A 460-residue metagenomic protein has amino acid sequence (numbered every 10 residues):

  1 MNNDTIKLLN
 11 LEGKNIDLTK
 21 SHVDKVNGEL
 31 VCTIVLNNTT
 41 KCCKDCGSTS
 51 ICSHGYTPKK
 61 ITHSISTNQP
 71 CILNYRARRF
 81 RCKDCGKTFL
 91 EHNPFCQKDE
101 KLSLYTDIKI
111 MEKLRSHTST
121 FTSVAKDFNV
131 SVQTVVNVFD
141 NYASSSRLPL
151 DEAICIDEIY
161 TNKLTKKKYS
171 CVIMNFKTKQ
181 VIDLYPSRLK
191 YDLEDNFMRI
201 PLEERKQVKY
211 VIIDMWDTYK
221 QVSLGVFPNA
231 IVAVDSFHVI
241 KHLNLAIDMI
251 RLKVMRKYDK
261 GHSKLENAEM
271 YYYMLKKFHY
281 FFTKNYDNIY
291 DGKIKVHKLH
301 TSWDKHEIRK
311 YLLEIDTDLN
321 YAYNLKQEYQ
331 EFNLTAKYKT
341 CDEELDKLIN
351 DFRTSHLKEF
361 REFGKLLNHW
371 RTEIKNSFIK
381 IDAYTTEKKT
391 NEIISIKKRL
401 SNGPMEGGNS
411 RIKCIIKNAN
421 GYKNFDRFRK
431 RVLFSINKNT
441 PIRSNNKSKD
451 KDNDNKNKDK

Functional and structural regions predicted by a protein language model:
M1-N93: Short, conserved DNA-binding cores of transcription-related domains
L36, T40, D45, C52 (+6 more regions): Acidic/histidine-rich catalytic cores and adjacent linkers of DNA breakage/strand-transfer/modification proteins
G47, K60-T165, R205-V208: Short, positively charged, Gly/Tyr-enriched micro-motifs that form contact patches at catalytic or ligand/partner
F128-S131, Y142-A143, M215, I250 (+1 more regions): The DNA-recognition helices of helix-turn-helix-type DNA-binding domains
N137-Y210, M215-V222: RNase H-like nuclease fold core
S170, V226-A230, I247-L252: Short secondary-structure boundary/capping segments
V239-K260: Short alpha-helix plus adjacent loop in nuclease-associated cores
